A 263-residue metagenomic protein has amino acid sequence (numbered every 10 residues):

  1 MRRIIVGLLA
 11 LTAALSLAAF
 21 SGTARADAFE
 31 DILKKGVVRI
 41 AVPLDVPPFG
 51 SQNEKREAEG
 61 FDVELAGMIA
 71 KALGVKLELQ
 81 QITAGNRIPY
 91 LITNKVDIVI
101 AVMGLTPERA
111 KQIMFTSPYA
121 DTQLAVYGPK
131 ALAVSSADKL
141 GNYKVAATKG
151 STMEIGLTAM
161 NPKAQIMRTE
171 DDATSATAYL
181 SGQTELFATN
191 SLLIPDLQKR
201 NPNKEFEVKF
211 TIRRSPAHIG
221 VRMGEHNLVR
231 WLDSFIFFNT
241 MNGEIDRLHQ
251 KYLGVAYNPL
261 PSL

Functional and structural regions predicted by a protein language model:
A26-V102: Extracytoplasmic small-molecule ligand-binding "clamshell" domains of the periplasmic binding protein/Venus flytrap
D27, V75-G85, M103-R109, S117-K163: A conserved helix-loop-strand patch within extracytoplasmic ligand-binding domains of the periplasmic binding
A28, T152-T169, E205-V208, I236-L263: Ligand-binding clefts/hinges and TM-proximal coupling segments of bilobed small-molecule sensing domains
G50-E54, A66-V75, T116, A137 (+4 more regions): Ligand-binding cleft/hinge of the Venus flytrap
V63, E78-P89, T152, M167-T177 (+1 more regions): Short helix-initiation/N-cap motifs at beta->coil->alpha
V63-A72, A131, D138-K144, K149-T152 (+2 more regions): Extended ligand-binding regions for polar small-molecule ligands
N86, M103-K111, G156-A159, L180-R213: A ligand-binding cleft/hinge motif common to bilobed small-molecule-binding domains
A120-G128, T174, S191, P195-F237 (+1 more regions): Periplasmic-binding protein-like
